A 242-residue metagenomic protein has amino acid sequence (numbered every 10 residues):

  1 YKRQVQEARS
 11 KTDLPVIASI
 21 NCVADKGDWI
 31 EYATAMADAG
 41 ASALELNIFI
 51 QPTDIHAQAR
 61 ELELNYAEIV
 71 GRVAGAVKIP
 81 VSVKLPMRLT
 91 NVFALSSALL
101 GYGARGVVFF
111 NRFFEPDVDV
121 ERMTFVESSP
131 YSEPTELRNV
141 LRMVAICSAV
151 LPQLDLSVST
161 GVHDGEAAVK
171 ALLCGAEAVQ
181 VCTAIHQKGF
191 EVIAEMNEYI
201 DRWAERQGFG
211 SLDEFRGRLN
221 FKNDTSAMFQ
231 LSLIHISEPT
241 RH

Functional and structural regions predicted by a protein language model:
Y1, S232-H242: Residue-level detector of conserved catalytic or cofactor/ligand-binding positions in enzyme active sites
K2-A8: A gly/proline- and charged-residue-enriched helix-loop-helix capping module
K11, V23-S157, G165-K170, C174: Alpha/beta enzyme core
V118-P130, H186-Q207: C-terminal helical cap(s) of enzyme catalytic domains, especially alpha/beta-barrels
C182-T183: Short beta->alpha connector loops at strand-helix junctions that form conserved, small/polar/Pro-enriched
F215-T225, L233, S237: A short, charged, Gly/Pro-tolerant segment at domain boundaries
